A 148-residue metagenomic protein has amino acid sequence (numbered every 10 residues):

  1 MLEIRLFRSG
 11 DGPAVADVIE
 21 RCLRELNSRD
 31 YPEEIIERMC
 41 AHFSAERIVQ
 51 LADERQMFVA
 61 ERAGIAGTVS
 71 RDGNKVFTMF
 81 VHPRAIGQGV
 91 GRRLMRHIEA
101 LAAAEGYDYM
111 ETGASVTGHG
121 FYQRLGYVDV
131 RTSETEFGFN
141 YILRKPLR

Functional and structural regions predicted by a protein language model:
L2-D17: A short beta-loop-alpha structural element at the N-terminal edge of CoA-dependent acyl/N-acetyltransferase catalytic
A16, E20-E46: Conserved GNAT-fold acetyl-CoA-binding loop/helix
E54-G67: Conserved beta-hairpin
G67-N74: A conserved beta-strand-loop-helix scaffold within acyl/acetyltransferase catalytic domains
V76-I86: A short, internal acetyl-CoA/4′-phosphopantetheine-binding micro-motif in the GNAT/acyltransferase core
G87-A100, R124: Conserved acetyl-CoA-binding loop-helix of GNAT-fold acetyltransferases
R92, V116-I142: Conserved active-site alpha-helix within GNAT-family acetyltransferase domains
A102-S115: Conserved GNAT acetyl-CoA-binding A-motif
